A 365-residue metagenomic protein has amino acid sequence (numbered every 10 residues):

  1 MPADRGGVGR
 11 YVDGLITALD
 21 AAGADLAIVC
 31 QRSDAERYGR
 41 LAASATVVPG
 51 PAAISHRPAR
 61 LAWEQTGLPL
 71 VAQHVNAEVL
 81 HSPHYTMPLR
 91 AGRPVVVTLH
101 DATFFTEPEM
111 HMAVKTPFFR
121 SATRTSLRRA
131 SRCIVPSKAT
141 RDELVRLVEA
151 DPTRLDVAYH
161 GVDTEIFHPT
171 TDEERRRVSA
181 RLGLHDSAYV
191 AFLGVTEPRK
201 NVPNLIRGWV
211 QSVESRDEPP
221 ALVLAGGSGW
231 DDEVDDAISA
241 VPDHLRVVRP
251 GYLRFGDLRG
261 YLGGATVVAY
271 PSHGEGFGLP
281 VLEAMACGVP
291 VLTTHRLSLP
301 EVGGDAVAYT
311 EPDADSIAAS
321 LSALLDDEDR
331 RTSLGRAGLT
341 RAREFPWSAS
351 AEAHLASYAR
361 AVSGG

Functional and structural regions predicted by a protein language model:
M1-G365: Carbohydrate transferase catalytic cores enriched for Leloir-type hexosyltransferases
